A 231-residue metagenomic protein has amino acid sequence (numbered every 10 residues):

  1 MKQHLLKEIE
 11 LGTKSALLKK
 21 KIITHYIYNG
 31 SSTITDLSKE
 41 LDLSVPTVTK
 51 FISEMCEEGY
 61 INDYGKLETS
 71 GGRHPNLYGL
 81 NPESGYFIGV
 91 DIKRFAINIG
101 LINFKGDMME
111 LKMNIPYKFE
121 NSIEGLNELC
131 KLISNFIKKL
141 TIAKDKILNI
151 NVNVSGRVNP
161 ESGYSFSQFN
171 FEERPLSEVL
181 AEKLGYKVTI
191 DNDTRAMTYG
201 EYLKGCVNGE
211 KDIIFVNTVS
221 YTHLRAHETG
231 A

Functional and structural regions predicted by a protein language model:
M1-T35, K39: Extreme N-terminal segment that seeds HTH/winged-HTH DNA-binding domains in transcriptional regulators
I9, F87, D91-I123: Short glycine-rich, Thr/Ser-proximal phosphate-binding strand/loop in the N-terminal lobe of ATP-dependent enzymes
S31-D63: N-terminal helix-turn-helix
D63-G85, I190-I213: Conserved phosphate-binding catalytic cores of ATP/NTP-utilizing and phosphoryl-transfer enzymes
L80-E83, V90-F95, N217-Y221: A short acidic Gly-Thr/Ser loop motif
F87-D91, N149-N151, I213-N217: Short glycine-aspartate micro-motif
P116-D212: Glycine-rich phosphate-binding loop and adjoining helix at the ATP-binding site of ATP-dependent phosphoryl-transfer
T222-A231: Conserved small/polar residues in nucleotide/adenosyl-binding loops
